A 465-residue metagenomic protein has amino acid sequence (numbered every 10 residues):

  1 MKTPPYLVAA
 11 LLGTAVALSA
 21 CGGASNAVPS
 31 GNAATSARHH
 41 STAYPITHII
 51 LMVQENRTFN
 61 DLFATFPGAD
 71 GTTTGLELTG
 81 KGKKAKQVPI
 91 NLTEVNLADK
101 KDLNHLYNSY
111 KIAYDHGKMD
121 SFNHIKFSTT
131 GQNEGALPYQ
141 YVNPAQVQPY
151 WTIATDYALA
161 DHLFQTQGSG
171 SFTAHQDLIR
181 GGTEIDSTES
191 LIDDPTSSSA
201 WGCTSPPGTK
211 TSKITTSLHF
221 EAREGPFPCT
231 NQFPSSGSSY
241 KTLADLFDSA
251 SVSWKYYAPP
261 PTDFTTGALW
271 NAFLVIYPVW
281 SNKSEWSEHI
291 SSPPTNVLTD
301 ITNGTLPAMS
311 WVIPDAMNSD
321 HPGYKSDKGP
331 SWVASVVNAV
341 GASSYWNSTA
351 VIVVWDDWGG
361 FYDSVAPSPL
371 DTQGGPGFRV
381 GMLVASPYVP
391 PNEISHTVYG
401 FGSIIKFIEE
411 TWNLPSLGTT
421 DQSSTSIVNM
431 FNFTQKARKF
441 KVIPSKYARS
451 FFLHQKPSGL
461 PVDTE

Functional and structural regions predicted by a protein language model:
M1-A10: Bacterial N-terminal signal peptides that target proteins for export
T14-A15, A222: Residue-level signal for mature regions of secreted extracellular proteins and peptides
A17-A20: C-terminal motif of bacterial Sec signal peptides marking the signal peptidase cleavage site
G22-E465: N-terminal pro-sequences and low-complexity stem/linker regions of secreted or lumenal proteins
